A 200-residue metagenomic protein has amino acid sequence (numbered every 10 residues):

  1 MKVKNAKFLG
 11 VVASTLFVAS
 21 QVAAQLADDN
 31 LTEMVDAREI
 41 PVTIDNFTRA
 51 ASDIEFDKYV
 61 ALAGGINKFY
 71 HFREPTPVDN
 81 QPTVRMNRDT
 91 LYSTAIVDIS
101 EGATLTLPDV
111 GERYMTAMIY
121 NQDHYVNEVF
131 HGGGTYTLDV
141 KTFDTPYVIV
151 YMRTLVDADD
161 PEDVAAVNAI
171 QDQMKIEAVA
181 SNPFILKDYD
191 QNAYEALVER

Functional and structural regions predicted by a protein language model:
M1-A24: Gram-negative bacterial Sec-dependent N-terminal signal peptides
Q25-R200: A compositional/structural signature for long, glycine/proline-rich flexible linkers and loops on extracytoplasmic
